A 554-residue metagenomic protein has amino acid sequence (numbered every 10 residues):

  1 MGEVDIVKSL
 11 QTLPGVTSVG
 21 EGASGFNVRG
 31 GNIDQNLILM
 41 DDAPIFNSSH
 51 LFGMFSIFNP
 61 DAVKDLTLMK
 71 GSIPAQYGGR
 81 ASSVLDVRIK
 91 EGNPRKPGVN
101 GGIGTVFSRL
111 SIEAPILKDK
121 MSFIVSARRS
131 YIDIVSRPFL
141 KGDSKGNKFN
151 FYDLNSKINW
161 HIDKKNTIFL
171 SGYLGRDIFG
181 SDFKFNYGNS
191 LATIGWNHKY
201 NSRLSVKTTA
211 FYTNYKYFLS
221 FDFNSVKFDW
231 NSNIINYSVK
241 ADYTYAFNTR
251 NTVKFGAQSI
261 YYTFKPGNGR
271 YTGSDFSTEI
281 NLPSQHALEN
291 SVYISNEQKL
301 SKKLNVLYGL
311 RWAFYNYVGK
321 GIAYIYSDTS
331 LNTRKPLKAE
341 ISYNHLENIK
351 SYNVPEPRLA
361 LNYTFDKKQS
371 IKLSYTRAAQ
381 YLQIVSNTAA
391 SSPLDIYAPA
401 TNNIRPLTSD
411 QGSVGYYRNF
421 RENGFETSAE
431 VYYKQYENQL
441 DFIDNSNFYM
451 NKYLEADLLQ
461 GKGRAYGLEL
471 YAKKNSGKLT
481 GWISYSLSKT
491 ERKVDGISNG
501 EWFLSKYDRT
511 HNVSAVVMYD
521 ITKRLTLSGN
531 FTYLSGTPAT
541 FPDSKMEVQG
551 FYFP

Functional and structural regions predicted by a protein language model:
M1-N36, M40-I73, K90: Periplasmic N-terminal accessory/gating domains of Gram-negative outer-membrane beta-barrel systems
H50, K96-G98, L140-S144, I178-D182 (+12 more regions): Extracellular loop and loop/strand-boundary signature of outer-membrane beta-barrel proteins
G53-S56, K64-P74, S83-A114, S122-R129 (+3 more regions): Short strand-turn segments of transmembrane beta-barrel domains in outer membranes, especially the first one or two
V106-R129, G142-V206, A210-Y212, F247-N251 (+2 more regions): Transmembrane beta-barrel wall of Gram-negative outer-membrane proteins
K216-F218, T263-S274, N316-K338, I349 (+4 more regions): Surface-exposed extracellular loop regions of Gram-negative outer-membrane beta-barrel proteins, predominantly
N236-K240, N281, Q285, E289-S291 (+4 more regions): Outer membrane beta-barrel strand-and-loop segments of large Gram-negative receptors, especially TonB-dependent
G256-K368, Y381, I497: Signature of Gram-negative outer-membrane beta-barrel scaffolds
Y432-Q435, L454-D543: Gram-negative outer-membrane beta-barrel transporters
